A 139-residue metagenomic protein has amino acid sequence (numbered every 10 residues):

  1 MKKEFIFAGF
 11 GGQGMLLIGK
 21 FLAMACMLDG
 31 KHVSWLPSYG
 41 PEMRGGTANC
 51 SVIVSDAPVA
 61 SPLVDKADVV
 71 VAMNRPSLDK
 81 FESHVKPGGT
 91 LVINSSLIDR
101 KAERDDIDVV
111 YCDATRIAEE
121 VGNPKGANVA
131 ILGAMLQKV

Functional and structural regions predicted by a protein language model:
M1-V139: Active-site cofactor/cluster-binding pocket
